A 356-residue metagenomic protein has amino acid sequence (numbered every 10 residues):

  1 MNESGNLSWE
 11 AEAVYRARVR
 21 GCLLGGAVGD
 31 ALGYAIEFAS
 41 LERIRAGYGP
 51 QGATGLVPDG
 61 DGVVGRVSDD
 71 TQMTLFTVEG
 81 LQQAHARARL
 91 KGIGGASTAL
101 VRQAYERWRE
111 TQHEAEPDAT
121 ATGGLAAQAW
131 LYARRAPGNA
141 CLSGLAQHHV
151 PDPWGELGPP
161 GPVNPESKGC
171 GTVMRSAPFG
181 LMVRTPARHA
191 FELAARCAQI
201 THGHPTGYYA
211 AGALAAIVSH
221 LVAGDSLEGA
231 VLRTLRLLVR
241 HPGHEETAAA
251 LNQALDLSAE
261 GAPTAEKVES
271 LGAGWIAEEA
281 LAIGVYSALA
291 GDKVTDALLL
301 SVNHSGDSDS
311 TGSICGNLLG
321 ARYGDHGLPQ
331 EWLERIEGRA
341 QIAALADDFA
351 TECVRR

Functional and structural regions predicted by a protein language model:
M1-R356: Structured, active/binding-site neighborhoods that engage oxygen-rich ligands
